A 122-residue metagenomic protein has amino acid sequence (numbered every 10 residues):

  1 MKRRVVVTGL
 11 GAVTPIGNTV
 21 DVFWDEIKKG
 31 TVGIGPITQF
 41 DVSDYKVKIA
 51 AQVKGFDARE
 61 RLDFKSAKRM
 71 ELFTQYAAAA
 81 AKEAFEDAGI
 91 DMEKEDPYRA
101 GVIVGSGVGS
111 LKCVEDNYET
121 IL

Functional and structural regions predicted by a protein language model:
M1-L122: Conserved "HGTGT" condensation-loop signature of ketosynthase/thiolase-family condensing enzymes that catalyze
